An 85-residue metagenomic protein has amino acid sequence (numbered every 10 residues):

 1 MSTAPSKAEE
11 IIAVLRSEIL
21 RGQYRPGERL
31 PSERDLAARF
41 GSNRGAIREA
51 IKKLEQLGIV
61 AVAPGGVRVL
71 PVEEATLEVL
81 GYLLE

Functional and structural regions predicted by a protein language model:
M1-E85: Short linear motifs at protein or domain termini
